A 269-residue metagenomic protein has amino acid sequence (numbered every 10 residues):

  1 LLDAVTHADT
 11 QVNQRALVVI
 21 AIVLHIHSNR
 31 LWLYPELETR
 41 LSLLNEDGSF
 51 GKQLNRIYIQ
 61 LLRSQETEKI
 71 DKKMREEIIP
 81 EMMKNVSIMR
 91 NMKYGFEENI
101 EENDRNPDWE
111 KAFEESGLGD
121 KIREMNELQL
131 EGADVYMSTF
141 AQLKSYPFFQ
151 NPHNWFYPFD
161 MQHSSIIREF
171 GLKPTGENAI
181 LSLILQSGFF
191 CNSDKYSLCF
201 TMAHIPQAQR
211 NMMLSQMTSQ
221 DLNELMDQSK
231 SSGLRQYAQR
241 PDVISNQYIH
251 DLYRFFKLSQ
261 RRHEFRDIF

Functional and structural regions predicted by a protein language model:
L2-T6, S42: HEAT/HEAT-like alpha-solenoid repeats
N13-Q14: Residue-level detector of extended alpha-helical repeat arrays and alpha-solenoid scaffolds
L31-N45, K73-I79: Alpha-helical repeat scaffolds
D71-L143: Extended alpha-helical scaffolding regions
Y157-F269: Alpha-solenoid helical-repeat scaffolds
